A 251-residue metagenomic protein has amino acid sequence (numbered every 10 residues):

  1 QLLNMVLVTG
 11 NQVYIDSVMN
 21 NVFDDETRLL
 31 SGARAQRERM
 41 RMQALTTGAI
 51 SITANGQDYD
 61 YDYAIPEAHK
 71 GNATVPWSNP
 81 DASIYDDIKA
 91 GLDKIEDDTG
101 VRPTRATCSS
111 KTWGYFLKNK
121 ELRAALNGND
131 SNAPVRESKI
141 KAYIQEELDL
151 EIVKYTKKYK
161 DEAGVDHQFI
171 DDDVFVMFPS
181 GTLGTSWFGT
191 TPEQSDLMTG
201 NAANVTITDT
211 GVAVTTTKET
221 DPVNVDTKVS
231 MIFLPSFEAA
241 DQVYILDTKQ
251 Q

Functional and structural regions predicted by a protein language model:
Q1-E67, S83, D87-I88, I95-T112 (+1 more regions): Long, contiguous amphipathic alpha-helices that act as assembly "spine/axial" helices in icosahedral shell and virion
G48-I50, Q57-Y61, K111, K120 (+4 more regions): Flexible, active-site-adjacent loop/turn segments at secondary-structure boundaries
D62, K70-N79: Charged, low-complexity intrinsically disordered segments
H69-G71, Y85, S195: Amphipathic alpha-helical interaction segments
P76, R123, G128-Q251: Sequence/fold signature of self-assembling virion shell proteins
N79-D86, V135: Alpha-helix boundary/N-cap detector
I88-P134, I140-I144: Ordered core of a single globular domain
